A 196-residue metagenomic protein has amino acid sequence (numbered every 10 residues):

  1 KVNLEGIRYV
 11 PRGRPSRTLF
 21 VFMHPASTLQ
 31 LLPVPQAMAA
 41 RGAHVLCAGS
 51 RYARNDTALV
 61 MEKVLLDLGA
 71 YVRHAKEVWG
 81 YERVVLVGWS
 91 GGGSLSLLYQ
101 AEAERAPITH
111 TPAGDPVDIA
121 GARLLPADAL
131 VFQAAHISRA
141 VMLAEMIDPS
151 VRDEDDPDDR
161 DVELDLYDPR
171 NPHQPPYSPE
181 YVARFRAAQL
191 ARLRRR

Functional and structural regions predicted by a protein language model:
E5, Y9-N55: Short, surface-exposed "cap/lid" segments of acyl-processing enzymes
P15, V21-H24, W79-E82, L125-D128: Structured loop/turn residues at beta-strand edges in well-structured enzyme cores
V21, L46, V85, L130-V131: Hydrophobic/aromatic beta-strand patches that form the interior of the parallel beta-sheet core in alpha/beta enzyme
L31-P35, L98, V141-E145: Short, solvent-exposed loop/turn and secondary-structure capping segments
R51-V85: Catalytic nucleophile-loop/oxyanion-hole region of alpha/beta-hydrolase and closely related hydrolase-like folds
V87-L97: Gly/Ala-rich beta-loop-alpha elbow adjacent to hydrolase catalytic centers
L98-D128: Conserved hydrolase catalytic core segment
I119-R196: Alpha/beta-hydrolase-fold enzymes
